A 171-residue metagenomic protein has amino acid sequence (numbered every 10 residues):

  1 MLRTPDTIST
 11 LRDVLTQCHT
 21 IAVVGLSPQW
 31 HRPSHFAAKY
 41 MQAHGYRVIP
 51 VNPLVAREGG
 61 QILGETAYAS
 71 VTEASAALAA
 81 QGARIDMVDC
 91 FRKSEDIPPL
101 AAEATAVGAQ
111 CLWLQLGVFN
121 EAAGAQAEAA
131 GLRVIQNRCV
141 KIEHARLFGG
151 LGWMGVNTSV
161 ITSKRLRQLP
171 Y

Functional and structural regions predicted by a protein language model:
R3-T7, G60-A83, D89-P98: Glycine-rich, highly charged phosphate/nucleotide-binding loops
Q29-H31, K39-G60: NAD(P)-binding Rossmann-fold cofactor-contacting core
V55-G64, G124-Q126: Short loop/helix-cap segments at secondary-structure boundaries that form the rim of catalytic
V88-D89, W113: N-terminal Rossmann-like NAD(P) cofactor-binding module of classical short-chain dehydrogenase/reductase
D96-Q115: Rossmann-fold NAD(P) dinucleotide-binding segment
L116-E143, G150: Rossmann-fold NAD(P)-binding glycine/threonine-rich loop
E143-Y171: A charged, well-structured terminal subsegment
